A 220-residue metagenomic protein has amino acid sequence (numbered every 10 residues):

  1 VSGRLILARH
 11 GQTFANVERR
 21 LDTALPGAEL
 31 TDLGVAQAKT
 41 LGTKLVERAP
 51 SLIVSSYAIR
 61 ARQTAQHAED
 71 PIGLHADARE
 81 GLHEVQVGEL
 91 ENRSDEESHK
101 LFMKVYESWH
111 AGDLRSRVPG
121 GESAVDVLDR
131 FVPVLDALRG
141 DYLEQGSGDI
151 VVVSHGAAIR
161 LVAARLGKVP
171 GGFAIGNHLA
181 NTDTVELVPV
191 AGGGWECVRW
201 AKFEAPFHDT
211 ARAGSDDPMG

Functional and structural regions predicted by a protein language model:
V1-G3, V85-E97, G140, E144-G148 (+1 more regions): Acidic, low-complexity terminal tails and accessory targeting/binding regions of phosphate-metabolizing enzymes
G3, A8-I72, E122: Active-site-proximal alpha-helix that buttresses catalytic centers in soluble enzyme cores
R4-A8, G146-S154, A158: Beta-strand elements within well-structured catalytic alpha/beta cores of enzymes that handle phosphate/sulfate esters
T13, A158-I159: Short active-site segment of divalent metal-dependent hydrolases/proteases that encodes the spacing between
A15, E29, P71-V132, V198-A201 (+1 more regions): Phosphate-handling substructures
K39-V46, L128, V132-L143: Generic structural signal for well-ordered alpha-helical scaffold segments
S55-S56, D129, V153-S154: Short beta-strand scaffold positions
H67, L161-R165: Active-site signature of alpha/beta-hydrolase-fold catalytic machinery across serine- and Asp/Cys-nucleophile hydrolases
